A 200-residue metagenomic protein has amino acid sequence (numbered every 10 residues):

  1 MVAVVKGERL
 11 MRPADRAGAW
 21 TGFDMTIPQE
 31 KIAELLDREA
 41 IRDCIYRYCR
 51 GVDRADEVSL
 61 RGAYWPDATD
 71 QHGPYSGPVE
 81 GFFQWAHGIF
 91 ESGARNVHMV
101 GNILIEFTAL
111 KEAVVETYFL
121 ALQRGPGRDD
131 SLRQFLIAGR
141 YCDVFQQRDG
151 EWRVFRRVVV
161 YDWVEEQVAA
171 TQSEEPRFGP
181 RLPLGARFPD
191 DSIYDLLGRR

Functional and structural regions predicted by a protein language model:
M1-M11: Extreme N-terminal basic, low-complexity initiation segments that serve as generic localization/processing leaders
R12, W20-G22, V114, A138-T171: Short beta-strand edge/turn micro-motifs at domain boundaries
R12-R50, R54, V58-A63: Short, low-complexity N-terminal intrinsically disordered segments enriched in polar/charged residues
E57-G125: A solvent-exposed, acidic/Ser-Thr-rich amphipathic alpha-helical stretch
H98-V100, L136-Y141: Short, surface-exposed coil-to-beta transition loops
L122-S131, V164-E165: Short, cysteine-centered beta-strand-loop-beta hairpins and adjacent loop/turn segments enriched in charged/polar
G127-F135, T171-Q172: Short, surface-exposed loop/helix-turn segments at secondary-structure junctions that function as lids/hinges flanking
Q167-R200: Acidic/histidine-enriched, glycine/proline-rich intrinsically disordered or flexible terminal extensions
